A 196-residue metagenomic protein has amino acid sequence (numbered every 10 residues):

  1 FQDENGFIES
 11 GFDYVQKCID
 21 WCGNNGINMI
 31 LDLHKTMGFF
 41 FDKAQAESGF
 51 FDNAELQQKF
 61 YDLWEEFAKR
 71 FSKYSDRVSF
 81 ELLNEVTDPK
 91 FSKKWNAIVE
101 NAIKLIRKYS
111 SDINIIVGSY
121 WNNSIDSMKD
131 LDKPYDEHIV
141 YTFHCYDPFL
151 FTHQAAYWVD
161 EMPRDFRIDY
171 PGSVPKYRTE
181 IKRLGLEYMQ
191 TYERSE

Functional and structural regions predicted by a protein language model:
Q2-K35, F39-S79, I98-Y109: An active-site-proximal structural segment forming one wall of the substrate-binding cleft that immediately precedes
D52-E196: Active-site region of glycoside hydrolase catalytic domains
